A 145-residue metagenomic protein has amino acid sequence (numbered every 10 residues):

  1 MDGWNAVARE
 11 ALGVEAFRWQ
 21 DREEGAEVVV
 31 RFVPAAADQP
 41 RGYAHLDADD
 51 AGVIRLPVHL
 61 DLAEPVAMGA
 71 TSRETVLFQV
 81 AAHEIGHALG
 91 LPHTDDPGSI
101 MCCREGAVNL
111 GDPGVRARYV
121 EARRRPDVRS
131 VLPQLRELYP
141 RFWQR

Functional and structural regions predicted by a protein language model:
M1-A88, P92-D95, G106: Metzincin-family zinc-dependent endopeptidase catalytic domain
G3-A6, R141-R145: Cell-envelope/ECM-targeting effectors and their regulatory/trafficking segments
E74-Q144: The catalytic-center signature of Zn2+-dependent metalloproteases
